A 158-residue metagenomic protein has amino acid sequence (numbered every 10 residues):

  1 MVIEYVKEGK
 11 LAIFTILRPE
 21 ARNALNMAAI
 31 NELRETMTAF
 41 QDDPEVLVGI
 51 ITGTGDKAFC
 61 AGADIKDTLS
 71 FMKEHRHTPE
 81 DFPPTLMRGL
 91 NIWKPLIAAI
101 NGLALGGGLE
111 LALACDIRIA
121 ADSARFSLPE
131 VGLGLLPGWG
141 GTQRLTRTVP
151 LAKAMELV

Functional and structural regions predicted by a protein language model:
M1-T52, D56, S70: Conserved CoA-thioester-binding segment of acyl-CoA-metabolizing enzymes
M1-V2, R34-T38, D81-M87, L113 (+1 more regions): A generic local structural motif
F14, I51, D64, L111-A112: Hydrophobic/aromatic residues within transmembrane alpha-helices of multi-pass small-molecule transporters
L17, A63, N101: Histidine-centered beta-alpha loop that forms part of the nucleotide-sugar donor binding/catalytic region in diverse
M27-A28, A63, E110, G140: Generic recognition of short, well-ordered alpha-helical segments
G53-N91, A104, G134: Glycine- (often His-adjacent) and acidic-residue-rich active-site loop that binds/positions the CoA thioester
L90-V158: Crotonase-fold acyl-CoA enzyme core
